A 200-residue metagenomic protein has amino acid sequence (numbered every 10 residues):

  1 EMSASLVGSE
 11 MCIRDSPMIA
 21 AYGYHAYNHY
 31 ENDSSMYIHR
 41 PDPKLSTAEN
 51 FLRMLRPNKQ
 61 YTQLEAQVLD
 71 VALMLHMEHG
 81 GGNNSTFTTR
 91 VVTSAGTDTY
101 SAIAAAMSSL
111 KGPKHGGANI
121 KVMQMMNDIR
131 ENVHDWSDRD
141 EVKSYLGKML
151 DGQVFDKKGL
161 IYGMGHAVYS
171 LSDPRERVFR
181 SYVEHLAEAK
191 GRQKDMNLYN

Functional and structural regions predicted by a protein language model:
E1-G8, I13: Single conserved hydrophobic/aromatic residue that forms the stacking wall/gate of nucleotide- or nucleobase-binding
S16, H79-S85, A95-M126, L160-P174: Conserved phosphate/anionic-ligand binding catalytic regions in large, soluble enzymes, centered on
M18-T86: Function-dense linear segments that define catalytic or interfacial modules in macromolecule-processing proteins
P41, T62, M77, T93-T97 (+4 more regions): Hydrophobic alpha-helical scaffolding
A66-L73, G82-S109, L150-Q153, N200: Short, hydrophobic/aliphatic alpha-helical segments
S109, P113, Q124-D135, H185-E188: Short, well-ordered loop/turn and helix-capping segments at boundaries between secondary-structure elements and domains
V133-F179: A structural-propensity feature for long, helix-poor, extended segments
E188-N200: Generic long, charged, amphipathic alpha-helical segments
